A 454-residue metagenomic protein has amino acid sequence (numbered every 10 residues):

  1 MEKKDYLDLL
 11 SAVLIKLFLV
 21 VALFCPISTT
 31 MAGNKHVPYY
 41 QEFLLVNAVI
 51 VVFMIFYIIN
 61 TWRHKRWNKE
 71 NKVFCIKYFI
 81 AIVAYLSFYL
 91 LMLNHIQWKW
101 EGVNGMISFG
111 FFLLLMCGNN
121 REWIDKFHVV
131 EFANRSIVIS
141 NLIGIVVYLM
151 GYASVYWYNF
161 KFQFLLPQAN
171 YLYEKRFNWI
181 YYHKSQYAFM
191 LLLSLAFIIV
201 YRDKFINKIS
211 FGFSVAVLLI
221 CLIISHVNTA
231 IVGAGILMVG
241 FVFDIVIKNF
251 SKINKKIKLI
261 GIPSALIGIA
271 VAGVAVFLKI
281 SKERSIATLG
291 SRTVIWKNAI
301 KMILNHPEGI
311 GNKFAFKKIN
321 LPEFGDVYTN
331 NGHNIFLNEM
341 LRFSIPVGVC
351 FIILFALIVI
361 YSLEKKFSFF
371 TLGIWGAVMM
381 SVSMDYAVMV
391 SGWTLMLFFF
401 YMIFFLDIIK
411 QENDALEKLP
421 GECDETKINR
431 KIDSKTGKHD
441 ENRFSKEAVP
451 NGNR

Functional and structural regions predicted by a protein language model:
M1-R63, S87-L91, V378-V382: N-terminal signal-anchor transmembrane segment
K69-K72, R202-S210, G235, I245-V246 (+3 more regions): Hydrophobic transmembrane alpha-helices and their immediate junctions
Y78-Y85, I96-R121, F132, I137: Aromatic-anchored transmembrane helix interface
V130-F160, Y181-D244, Y361: Alpha-helical transmembrane segments of multi-pass inner-membrane proteins
V146-Y152, V242-A287, K301-L304: A membrane-periplasm/extracellular boundary helix in multi-pass inner-membrane enzymes that assemble envelope glycans
A196, V239, L372-S383, A387-E425 (+1 more regions): Transmembrane alpha-helices of multi-pass inner-membrane enzymes
L219, I223, V327-Y361: A conserved mid-to-late transmembrane alpha helix and its immediate loop/hinge that forms the functional core
S281-F343: Long extracytoplasmic/lumenal interhelical loops at the membrane interface of multi-pass membrane proteins
